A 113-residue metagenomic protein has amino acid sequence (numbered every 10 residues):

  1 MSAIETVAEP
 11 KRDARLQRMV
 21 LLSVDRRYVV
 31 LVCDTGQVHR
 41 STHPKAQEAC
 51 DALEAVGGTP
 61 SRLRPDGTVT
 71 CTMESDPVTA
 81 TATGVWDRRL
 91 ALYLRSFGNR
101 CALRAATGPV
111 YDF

Functional and structural regions predicted by a protein language model:
M1-F113: Targeting-peptide/extracellular-domain and disordered-appendage signature
